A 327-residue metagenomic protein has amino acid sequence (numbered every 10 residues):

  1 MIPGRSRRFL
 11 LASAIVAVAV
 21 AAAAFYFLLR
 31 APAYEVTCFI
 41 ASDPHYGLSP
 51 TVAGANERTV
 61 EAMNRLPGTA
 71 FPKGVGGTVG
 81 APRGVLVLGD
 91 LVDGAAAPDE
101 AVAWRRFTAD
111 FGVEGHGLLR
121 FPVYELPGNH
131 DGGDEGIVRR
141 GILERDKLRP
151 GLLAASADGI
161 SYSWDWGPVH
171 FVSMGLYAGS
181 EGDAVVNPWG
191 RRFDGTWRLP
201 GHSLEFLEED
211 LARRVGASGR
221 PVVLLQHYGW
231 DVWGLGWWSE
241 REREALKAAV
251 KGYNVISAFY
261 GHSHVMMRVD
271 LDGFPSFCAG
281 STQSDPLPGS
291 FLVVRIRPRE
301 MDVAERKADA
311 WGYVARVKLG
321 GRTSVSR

Functional and structural regions predicted by a protein language model:
I2-V18: N-terminal Sec-pathway targeting helices
V18-F27: Hydrophobic alpha-helical membrane-insertion segments, chiefly the h-region of N-terminal signal peptides
F27-A101: N-terminal active-site segment of His-dependent metallophosphoesterases
I40-S42, R83-D90, V123-G128, L224-H227 (+2 more regions): Active-site neighborhood of phospho(di)ester-bond hydrolases with catalytic His/Asp-centered motifs
A41-G47, T59-T69, G94, D110 (+3 more regions): Structured segments of extracytoplasmic/periplasmic soluble domains in secreted or envelope-associated proteins
T78-A81, E305-Y313: Short, solvent-exposed aromatic-acidic interface loops
A96-A212, A245-V255, M267-V303, Y313-V325: Extended active-site neighborhood of metal-dependent phosphoesterases/phosphodiesterases
R214-W233: Short acidic, glycine-rich surface-loop motifs adjacent to enzyme active sites
